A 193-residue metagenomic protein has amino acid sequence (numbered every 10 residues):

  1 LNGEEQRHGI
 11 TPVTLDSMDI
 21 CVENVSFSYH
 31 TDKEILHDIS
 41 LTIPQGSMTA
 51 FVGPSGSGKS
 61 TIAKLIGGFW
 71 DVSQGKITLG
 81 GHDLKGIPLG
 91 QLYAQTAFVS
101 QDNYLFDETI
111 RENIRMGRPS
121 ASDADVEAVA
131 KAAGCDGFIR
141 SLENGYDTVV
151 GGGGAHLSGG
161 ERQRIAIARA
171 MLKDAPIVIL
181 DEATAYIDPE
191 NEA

Functional and structural regions predicted by a protein language model:
N2-L15: Pre-NBD coupling/linker segments of ABC/ABC-like ATPases
V13-A193: ABC-type nucleotide-binding domain
